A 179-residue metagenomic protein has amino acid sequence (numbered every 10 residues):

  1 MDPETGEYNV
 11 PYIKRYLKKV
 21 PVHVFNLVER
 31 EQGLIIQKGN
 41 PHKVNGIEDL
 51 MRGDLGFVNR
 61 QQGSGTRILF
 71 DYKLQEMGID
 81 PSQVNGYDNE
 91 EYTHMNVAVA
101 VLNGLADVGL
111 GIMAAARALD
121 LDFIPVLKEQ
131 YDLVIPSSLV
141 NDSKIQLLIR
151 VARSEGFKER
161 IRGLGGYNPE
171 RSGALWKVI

Functional and structural regions predicted by a protein language model:
M1-I13, A98-L127: A ligand-binding cleft/hinge motif common to bilobed small-molecule-binding domains
M1-N45: N-terminal segment of the mature folded domain
K14-P21, H42-I47, Q75, E155-I179: N-terminal hydrophobic or amphipathic helices and topogenic motifs
R30, L121-R150, R171-W176: Periplasmic-binding protein-like
Q37-P41, S137-L139, S154: Short loop segments at secondary-structure junctions
E48-I68: Short loop->beta-strand "edge-of-pocket" segments that line small-molecule binding or catalytic clefts across diverse
P81-T93: Short beta-strand-to-loop elements that line the ligand-binding cleft of bilobed periplasmic-binding protein-like
